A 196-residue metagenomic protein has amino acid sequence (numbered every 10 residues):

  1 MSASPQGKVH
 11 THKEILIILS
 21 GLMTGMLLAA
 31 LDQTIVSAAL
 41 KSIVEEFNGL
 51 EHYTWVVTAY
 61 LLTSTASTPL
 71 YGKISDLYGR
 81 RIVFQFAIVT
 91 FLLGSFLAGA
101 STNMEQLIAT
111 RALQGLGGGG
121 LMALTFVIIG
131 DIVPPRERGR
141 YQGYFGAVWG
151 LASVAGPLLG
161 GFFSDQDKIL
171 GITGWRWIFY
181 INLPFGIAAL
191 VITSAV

Functional and structural regions predicted by a protein language model:
S2-A195: Transmembrane-helix bundle of Major Facilitator Superfamily
